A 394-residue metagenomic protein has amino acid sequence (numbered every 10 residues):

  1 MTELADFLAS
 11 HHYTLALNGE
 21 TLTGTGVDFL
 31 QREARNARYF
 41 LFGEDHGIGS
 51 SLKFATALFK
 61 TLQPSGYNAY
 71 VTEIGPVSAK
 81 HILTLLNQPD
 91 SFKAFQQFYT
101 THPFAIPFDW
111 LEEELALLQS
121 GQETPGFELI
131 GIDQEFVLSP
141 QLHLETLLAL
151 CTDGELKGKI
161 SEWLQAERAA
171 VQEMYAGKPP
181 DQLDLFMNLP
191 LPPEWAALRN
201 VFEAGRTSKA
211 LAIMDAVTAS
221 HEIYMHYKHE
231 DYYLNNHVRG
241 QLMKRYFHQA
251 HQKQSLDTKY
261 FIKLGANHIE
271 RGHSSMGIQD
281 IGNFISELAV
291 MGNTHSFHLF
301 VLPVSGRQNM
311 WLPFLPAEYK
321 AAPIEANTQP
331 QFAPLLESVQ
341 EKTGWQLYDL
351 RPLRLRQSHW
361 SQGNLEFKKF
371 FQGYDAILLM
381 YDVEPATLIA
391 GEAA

Functional and structural regions predicted by a protein language model:
M1-A394: Compositional signal for N-terminal targeting/processing segments
